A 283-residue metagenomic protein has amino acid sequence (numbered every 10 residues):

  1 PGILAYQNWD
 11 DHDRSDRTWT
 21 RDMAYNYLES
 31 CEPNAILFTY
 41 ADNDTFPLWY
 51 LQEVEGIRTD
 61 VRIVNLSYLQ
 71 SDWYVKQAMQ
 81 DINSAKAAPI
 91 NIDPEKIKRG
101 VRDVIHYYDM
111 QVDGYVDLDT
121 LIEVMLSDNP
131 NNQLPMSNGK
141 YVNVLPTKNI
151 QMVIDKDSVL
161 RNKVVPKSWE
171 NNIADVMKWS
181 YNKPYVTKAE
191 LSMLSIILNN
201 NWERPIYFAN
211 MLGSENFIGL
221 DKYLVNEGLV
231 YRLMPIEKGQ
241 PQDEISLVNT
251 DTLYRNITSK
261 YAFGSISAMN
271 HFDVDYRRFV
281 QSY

Functional and structural regions predicted by a protein language model:
P1-N34, L51-Y283: ER/secretory pathway lumenal C-terminal domains and tails of membrane proteins involved in glycoprotein biogenesis
F46-Y50: Phosphate- and divalent-cation-binding pockets in alpha/beta enzyme and binding domains that engage nucleotide-derived
